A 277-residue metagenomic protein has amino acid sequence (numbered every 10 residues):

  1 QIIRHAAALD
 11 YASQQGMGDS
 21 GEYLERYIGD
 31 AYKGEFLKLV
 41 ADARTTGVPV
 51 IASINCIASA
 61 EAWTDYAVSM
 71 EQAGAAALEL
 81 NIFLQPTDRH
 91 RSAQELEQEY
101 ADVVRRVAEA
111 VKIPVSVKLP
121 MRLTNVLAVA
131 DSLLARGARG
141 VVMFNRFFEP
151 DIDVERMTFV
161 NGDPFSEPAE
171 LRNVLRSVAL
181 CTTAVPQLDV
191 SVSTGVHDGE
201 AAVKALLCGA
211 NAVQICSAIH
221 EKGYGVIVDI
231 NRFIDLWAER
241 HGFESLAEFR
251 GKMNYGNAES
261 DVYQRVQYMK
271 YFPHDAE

Functional and structural regions predicted by a protein language model:
Q1-G18, P150-E167, H220-F243: C-terminal helical cap(s) of enzyme catalytic domains, especially alpha/beta-barrels
Q1-R44: Glycine-rich, positively charged N-terminal anion/phosphate-binding segment
I3, G16-I28, V104-V111, F165-S177 (+1 more regions): Short, basic, helix/turn surface patches
A8-Y11, L37, A41, T45-I51 (+4 more regions): Alpha/beta enzyme core
I28-E35, M121, S166-E170, K222 (+1 more regions): Catalytic cores of large soluble enzymes that bind and process phosphate-bearing ligands
A31-Y32, S92, D153, S245: Short, solvent-exposed coil/turn linker segments
E221-G242, A247-E277: C-terminal extensions of enzymes
